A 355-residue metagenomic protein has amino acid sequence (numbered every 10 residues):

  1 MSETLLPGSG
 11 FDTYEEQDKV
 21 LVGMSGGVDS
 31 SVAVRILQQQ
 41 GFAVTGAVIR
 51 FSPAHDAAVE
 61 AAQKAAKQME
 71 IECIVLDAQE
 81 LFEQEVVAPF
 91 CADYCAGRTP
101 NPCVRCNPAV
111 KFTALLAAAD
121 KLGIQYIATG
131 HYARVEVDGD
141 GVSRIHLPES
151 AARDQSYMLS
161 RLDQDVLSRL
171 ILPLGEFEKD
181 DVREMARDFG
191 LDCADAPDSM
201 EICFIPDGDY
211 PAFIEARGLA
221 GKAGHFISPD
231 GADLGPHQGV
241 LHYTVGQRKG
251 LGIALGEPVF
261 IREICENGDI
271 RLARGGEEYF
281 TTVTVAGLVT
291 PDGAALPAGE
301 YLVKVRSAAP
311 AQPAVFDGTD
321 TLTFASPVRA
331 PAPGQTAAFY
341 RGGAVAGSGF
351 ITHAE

Functional and structural regions predicted by a protein language model:
M1-S160, I171, D180-D181, I261: ATP-dependent adenylation/nucleotidyltransferase module used to activate substrates
T13-Q17, A128-V135, G139-E355: AMP-forming adenylation/ATP pyrophosphatase catalytic core
